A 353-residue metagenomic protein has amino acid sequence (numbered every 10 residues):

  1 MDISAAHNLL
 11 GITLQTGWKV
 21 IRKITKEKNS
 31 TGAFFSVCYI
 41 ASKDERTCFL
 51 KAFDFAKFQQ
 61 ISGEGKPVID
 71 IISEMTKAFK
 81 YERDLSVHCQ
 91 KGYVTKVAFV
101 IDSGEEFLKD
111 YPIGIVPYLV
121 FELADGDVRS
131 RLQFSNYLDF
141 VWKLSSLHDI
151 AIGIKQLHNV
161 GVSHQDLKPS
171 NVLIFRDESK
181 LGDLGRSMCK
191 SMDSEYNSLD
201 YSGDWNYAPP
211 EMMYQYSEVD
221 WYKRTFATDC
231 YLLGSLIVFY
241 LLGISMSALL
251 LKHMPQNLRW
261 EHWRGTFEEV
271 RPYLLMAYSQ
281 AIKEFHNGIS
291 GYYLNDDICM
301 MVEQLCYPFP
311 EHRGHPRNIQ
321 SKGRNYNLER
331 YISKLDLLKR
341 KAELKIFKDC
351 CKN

Functional and structural regions predicted by a protein language model:
M1-K28: Juxta-kinase regulatory segment immediately upstream of eukaryotic protein kinase catalytic domains
S36-H88: ATP-binding glycine-rich loop module of kinase domains
V97-P117: Short beta-strand micro-motifs within the conserved protein kinase catalytic domain, predominantly in the N-lobe
L123-Q133: Structural motif in protein kinase domains
S146-L147: Activation segment signature within eukaryotic-like protein kinase domains
L157-I174: Catalytic-loop of the protein kinase fold
S170, F175-N206: Activation segment/activation loop of eukaryotic-type protein kinase catalytic domains
Y216, W221-T228, S235-I289: Conserved C-lobe activation region of Hanks-type protein kinase-like domains
